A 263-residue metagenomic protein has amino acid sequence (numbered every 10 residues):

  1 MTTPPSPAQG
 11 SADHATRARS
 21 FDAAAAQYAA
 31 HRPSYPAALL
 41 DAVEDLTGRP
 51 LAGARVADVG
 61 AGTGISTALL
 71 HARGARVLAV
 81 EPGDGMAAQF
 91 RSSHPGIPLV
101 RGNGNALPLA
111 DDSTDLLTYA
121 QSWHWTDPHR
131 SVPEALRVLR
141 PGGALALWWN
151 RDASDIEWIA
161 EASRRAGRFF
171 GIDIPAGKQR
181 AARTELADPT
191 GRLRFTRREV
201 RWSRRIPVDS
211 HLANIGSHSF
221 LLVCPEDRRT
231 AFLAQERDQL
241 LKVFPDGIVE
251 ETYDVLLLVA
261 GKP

Functional and structural regions predicted by a protein language model:
M1-A52, M86: Conserved class I S-adenosyl-L-methionine
T3, R183-P263: Conserved Class I S-adenosyl-L-methionine
E44, A68-H71, V132, L136: A structural alpha-helix within SAM-dependent methyltransferase catalytic domains
R55-A57, G62-A106: Class I SAM-dependent methyltransferase SAM/SAH-binding core
N105-L117: A short acidic, Gly/Pro-enriched loop at the edge of an enzyme's catalytic core that lines a small-molecule cofactor
D115-H129: A short SAM/SAH-binding and catalytic strip from SAM-dependent methyltransferases
R130-R205: Conserved catalytic/acceptor-binding region of the Class I
